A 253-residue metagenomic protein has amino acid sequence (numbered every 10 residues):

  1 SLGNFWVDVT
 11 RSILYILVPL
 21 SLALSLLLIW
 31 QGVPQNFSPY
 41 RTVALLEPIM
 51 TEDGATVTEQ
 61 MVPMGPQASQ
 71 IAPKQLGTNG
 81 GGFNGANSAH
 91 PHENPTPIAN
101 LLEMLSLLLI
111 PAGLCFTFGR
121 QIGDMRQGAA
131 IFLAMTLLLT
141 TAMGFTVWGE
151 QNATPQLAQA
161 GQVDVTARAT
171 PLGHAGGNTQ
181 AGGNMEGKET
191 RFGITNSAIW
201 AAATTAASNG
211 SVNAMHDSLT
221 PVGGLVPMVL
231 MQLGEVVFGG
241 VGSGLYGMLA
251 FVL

Functional and structural regions predicted by a protein language model:
S1, S88-A89, G113-D124, N213-L219 (+1 more regions): Helix-loop junctions at the membrane interface of multi-pass solute transporters
S1-N36, P97-A129: A conserved hydrophobic secondary-structure block that centers on an alpha-helix together with its immediately flanking
I16-N36, T56-Q60, M135-Q151, A202-N209: Hydrophobic alpha-helical membrane-insertion segments
P34-L105, A160-S243: P-loop potassium selectivity filter motif centered on the GYG triad
V43, A134-L138, Q162, F251: A glycine-rich phosphate-binding loop feature that marks nucleotide/adenosyl-phosphate handling sites
L108-I110, T140-T146, A250: Conserved catalytic alpha/beta cores of large enzymes that bind or transform nucleotide phosphates and polynucleotides
G119-Q121, M125-M135, M143-A160, D217-S218 (+1 more regions): Composition- and surface-driven signal marking solvent-exposed, interaction-prone regions in large proteins
G240-G244, M248-L253: Selected alpha-helical membrane-embedding segments in polytopic membrane proteins
